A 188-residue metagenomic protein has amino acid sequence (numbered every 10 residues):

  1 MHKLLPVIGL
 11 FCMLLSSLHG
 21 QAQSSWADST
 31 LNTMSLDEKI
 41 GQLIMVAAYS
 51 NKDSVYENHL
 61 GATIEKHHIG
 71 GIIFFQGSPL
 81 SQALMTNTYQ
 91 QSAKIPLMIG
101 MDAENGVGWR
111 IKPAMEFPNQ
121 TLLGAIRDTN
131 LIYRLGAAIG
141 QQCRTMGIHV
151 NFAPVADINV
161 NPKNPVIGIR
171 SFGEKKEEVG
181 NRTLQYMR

Functional and structural regions predicted by a protein language model:
M1-S24: Bacterial Sec-dependent N-terminal signal peptides
I8, S24-A27, Q91, F117: N-terminal hydrophobic alpha-helix used for membrane targeting or insertion
A22-K52, Y56, G61: Mature N-terminal segment immediately following signal peptide/propeptide cleavage in secreted/periplasmic
Y49-R182: Enzymes and membrane/adaptor proteins characterized by extended Gly/Ser/Thr/Asp/Glu-rich, aromatic-dotted
R188: Active-site pocket-lining segments that scaffold enzyme catalytic pockets across diverse folds
